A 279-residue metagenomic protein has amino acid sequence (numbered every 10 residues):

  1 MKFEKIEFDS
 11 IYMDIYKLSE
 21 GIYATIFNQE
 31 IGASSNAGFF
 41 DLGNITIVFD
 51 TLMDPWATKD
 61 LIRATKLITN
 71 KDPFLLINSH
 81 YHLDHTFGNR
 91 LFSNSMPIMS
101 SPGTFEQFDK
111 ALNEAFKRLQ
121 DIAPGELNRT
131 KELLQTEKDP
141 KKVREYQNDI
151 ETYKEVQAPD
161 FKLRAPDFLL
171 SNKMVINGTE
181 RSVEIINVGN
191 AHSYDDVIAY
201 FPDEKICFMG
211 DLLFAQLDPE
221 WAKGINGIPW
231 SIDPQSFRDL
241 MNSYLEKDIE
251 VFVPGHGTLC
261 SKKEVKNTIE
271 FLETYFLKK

Functional and structural regions predicted by a protein language model:
M1-I22: N-terminal amphipathic/basic leader segments beginning at the initiator methionine
D14-L18, F40, K173-T179, P254: Short acidic-hydrophobic surface loop/beta-edge motif
Y16-A64, V197-L212: Conserved beta-strand hairpin/beta-sheet module of binuclear metal-dependent hydrolase folds, prominently
G21, F40, D50, T65 (+9 more regions): Divalent metal-coordination and catalytic microenvironments
T25-I31, K110-Q120, Q216-P234: Acidic/histidine-rich helix-loop elements that form or flank divalent-metal/phosphate-binding sites at the catalytic
T46-I47, T51-P55, V175, S182-K263: Metallo-beta-lactamase
T58, R63-P166, E270, T274-K278: Active-site HxH/HxHxD metal-binding segment of metal-dependent hydrolases
P159-I186: Short, conserved active-site entrance elements at the starts or edges of catalytic domains
